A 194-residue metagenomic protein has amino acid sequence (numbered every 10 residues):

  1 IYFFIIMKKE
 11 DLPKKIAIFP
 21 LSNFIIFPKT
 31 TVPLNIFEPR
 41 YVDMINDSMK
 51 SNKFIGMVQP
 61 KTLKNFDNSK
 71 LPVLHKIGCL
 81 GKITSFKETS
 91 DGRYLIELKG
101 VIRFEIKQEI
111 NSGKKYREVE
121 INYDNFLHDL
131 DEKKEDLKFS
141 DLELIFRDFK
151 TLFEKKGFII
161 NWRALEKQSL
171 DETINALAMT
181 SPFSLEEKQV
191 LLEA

Functional and structural regions predicted by a protein language model:
Y2-F4: Aromatic (phenylalanine/tyrosine) cluster motif
I6-A194: N-terminal low-complexity, acidic/polar interaction/targeting segments
